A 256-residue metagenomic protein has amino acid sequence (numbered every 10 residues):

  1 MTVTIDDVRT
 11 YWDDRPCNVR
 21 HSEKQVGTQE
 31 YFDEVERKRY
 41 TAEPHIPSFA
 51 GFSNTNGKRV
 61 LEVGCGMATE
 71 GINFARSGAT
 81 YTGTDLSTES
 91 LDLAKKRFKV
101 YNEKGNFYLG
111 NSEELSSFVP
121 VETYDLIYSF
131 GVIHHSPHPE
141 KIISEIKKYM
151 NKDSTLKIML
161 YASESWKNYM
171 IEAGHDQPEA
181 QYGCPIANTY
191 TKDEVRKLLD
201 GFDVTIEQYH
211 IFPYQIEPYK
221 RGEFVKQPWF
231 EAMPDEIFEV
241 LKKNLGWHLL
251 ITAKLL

Functional and structural regions predicted by a protein language model:
M1-D33: N-terminal, positively charged/glycine-rich alpha-helical extensions of SAM-dependent methyltransferases
T28-K58: Conserved alpha-helix/loop element of class I SAM-dependent methyltransferases that forms part of the SAM/SAH-binding
K58-L115: Class I SAM-dependent methyltransferase SAM/SAH-binding core
Y128: A conserved beta-strand element that flanks and buttresses the S-adenosyl-L-methionine
G131-V132: Short catalytic micro-motifs in class I SAM-dependent methyltransferases
E140-T155: A short glycine-rich, Lys/Arg-flanked "PGG" loop and its adjoining helix->strand segment in the class I
T155-E179: Conserved class I S-adenosyl-L-methionine
I171-E179, D193-K197, T205-L256: A C-terminal cap/extension of S-adenosyl-L-methionine-dependent methyltransferases that defines the acceptor-substrate
